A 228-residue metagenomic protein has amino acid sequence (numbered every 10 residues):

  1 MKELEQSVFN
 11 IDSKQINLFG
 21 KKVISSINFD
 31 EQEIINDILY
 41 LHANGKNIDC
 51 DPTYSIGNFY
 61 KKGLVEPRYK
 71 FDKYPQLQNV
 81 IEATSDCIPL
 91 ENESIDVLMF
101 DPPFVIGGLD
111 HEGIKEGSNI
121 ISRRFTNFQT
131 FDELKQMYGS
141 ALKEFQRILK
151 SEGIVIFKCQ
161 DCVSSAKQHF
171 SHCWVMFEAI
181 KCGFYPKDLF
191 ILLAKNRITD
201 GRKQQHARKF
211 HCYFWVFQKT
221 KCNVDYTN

Functional and structural regions predicted by a protein language model:
M1-N228: Class I S-adenosyl-L-methionine-dependent methyltransferase catalytic core
